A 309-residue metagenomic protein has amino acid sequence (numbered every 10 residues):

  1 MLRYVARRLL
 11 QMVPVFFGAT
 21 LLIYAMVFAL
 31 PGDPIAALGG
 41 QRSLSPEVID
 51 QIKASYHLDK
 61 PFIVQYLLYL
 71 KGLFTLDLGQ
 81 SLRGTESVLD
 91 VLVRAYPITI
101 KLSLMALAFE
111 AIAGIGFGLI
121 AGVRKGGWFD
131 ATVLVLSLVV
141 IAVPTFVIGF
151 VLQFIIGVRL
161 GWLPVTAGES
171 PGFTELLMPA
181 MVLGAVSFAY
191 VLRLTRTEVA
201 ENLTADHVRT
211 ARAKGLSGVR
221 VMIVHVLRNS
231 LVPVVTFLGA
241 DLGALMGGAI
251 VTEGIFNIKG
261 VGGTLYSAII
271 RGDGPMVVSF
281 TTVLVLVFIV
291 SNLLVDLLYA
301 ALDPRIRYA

Functional and structural regions predicted by a protein language model:
L2-Y4, D90-F129, T145, E169-A309: Alpha-helical transmembrane segments of integral membrane proteins, especially multi-pass inner/plasma-membrane
M12, R42-S43, L138, F154 (+3 more regions): Residue-level recognition of pore/gate-forming positions within transmembrane alpha-helices of multi-pass
V15-L67, L160-M178: Hydrophobic alpha-helical transmembrane segments of membrane transport/permease proteins and related membrane-embedded
A19, I23, V27, G149 (+6 more regions): Juxtamembrane/transmembrane-helix interface segments of polytopic membrane transporters
L22-A29, H57, K71-G72, V135-P164 (+1 more regions): Membrane-water interface segments at the C-terminal ends of transmembrane alpha-helices in multi-pass inner-membrane
M26-L30, L38, R42, L73-F74 (+10 more regions): Hydrophobic aliphatic residues
D59-I115: An internal, D/E-rich "acidic patch" concept
